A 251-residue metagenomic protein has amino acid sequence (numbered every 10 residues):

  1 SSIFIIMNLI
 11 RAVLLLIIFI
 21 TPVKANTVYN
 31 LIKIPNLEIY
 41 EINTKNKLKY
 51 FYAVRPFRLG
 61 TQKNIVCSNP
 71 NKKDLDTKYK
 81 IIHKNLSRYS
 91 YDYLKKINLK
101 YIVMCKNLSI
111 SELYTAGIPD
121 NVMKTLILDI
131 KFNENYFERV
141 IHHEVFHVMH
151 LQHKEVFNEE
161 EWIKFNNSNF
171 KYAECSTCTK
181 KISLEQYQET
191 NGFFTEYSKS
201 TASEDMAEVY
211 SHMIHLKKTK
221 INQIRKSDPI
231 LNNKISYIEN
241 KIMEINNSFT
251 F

Functional and structural regions predicted by a protein language model:
S1-I6: Short, Lys/Arg-enriched N-terminal segments with co-localized hydrophobic residues within the first ~10-30 amino acids
M7-L15: Sec-dependent signal peptide recognition, specifically the positively charged N-region followed immediately by
L16-K24: Hydrophobic h-region of N-terminal signal peptides that target proteins for export in Gram-negative bacteria
I18, I82-Y93, M149, I214 (+1 more regions): Hydrophobic, Leu/Ile/Phe/Ala-enriched alpha-helical segments that form helix-helix packing faces
N26-D76, M104-K106, E174-Y187, D205 (+2 more regions): Non-catalytic architectural context of zinc metalloproteases
T61-V122, I130: Auxiliary, metal-adjacent structural segments of Zn-dependent hydrolase domains
N98-F251: Active-site-flanking segments in enzyme catalytic domains
